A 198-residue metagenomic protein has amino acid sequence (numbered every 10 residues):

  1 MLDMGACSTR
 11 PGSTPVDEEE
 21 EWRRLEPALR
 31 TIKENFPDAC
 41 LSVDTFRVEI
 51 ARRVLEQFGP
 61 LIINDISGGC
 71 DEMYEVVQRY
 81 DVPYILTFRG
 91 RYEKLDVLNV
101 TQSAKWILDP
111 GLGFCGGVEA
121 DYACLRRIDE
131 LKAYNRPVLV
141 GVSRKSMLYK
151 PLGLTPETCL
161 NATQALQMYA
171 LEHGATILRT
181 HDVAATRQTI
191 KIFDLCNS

Functional and structural regions predicted by a protein language model:
M1-G5, H173-G174: Catalytic domains of carbohydrate-active enzymes, especially glycoside hydrolases
T9-E34, C40-S42, F46-A51, L55-V100 (+1 more regions): Active-site-adjacent loop and "lid" segments of alpha/beta metabolic enzymes
S103-K105: Short acidic capping loops at alpha-helix termini that bridge into adjacent secondary structure
